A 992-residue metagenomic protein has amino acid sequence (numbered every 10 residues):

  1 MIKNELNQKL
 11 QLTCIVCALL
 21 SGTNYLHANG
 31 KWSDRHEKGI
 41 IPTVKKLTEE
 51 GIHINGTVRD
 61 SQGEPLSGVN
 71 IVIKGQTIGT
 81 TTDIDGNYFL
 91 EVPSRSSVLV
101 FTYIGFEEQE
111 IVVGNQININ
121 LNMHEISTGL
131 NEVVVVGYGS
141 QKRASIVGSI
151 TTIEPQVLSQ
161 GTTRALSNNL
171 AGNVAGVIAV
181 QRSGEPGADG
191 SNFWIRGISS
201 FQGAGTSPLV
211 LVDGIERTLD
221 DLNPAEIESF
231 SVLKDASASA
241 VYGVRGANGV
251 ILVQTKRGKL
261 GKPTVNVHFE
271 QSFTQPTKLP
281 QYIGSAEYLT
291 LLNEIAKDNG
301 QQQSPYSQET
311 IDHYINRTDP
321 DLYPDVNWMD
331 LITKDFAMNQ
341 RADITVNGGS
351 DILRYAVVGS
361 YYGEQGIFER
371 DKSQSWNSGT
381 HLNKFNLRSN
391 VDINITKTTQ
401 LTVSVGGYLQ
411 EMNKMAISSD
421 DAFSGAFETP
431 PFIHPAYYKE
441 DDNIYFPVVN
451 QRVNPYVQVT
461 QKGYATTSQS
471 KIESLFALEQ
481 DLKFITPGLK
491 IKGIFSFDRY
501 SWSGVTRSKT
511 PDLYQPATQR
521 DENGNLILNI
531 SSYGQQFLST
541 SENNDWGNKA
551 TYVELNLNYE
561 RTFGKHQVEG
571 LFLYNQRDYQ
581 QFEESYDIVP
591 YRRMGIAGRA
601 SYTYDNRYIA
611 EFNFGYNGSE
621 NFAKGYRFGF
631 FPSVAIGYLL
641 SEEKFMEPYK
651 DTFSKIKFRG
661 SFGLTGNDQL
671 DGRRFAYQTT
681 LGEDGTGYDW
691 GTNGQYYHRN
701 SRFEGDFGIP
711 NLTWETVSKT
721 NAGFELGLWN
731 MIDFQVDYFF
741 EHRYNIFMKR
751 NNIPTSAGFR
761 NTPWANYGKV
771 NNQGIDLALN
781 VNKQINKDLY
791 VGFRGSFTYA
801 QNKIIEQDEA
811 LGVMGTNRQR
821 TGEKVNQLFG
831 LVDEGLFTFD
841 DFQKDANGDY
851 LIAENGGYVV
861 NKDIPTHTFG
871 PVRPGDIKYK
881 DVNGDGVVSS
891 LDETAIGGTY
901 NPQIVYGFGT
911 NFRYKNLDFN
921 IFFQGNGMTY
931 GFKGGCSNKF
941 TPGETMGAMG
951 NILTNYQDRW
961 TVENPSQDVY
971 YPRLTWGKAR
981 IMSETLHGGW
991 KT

Functional and structural regions predicted by a protein language model:
M1-L387, L401, G812, R873 (+1 more regions): Short, small/polar-rich motifs associated with maturation and membrane association, primarily at protein termini
S61-G63, D481, G727, Q784: Short solvent-exposed strand-capping/beta-turn motif centered on an Asx-Ser/Thr pair
Q62, V69, V92, D220 (+4 more regions): Short linear motifs in exposed loops
T102-F106, E479, N782: Beta-strand-rich extracellular modules
T152, Q160-T163, W194, I198 (+19 more regions): Outer/extracellular conduits and scaffolds centered on Gram-negative outer-membrane beta-barrels
Q301-P324, T398, Y408, N413-E473 (+2 more regions): Acidic/polar loop-and-plug regions of large Gram-negative outer-membrane beta-barrel proteins
